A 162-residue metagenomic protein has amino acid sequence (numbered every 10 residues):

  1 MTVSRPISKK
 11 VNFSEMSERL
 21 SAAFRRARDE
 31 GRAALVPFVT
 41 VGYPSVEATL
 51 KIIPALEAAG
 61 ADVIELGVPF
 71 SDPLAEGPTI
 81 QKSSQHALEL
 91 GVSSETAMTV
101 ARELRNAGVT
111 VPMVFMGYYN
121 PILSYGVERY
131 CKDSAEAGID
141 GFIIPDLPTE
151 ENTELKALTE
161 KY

Functional and structural regions predicted by a protein language model:
T2-S4, K9-V36, A101-N106: N-terminal amphipathic alpha-helix/helix-capping segment at the start of soluble metabolic enzymes
M16-A27, S71-I80, V92-R102, I122-R129 (+1 more regions): Active-site-adjacent beta->alpha loops and helix N-cap segments on the catalytic face of soluble alpha/beta enzymes
E30-V36, G108-Y118, E160-Y162: Short beta-strand/loop segments at the ligand-binding rim of alpha/beta enzyme cores
R32, A58-A61, I139: A structural motif
L35-T49, V114-G126: Active-site mouth loops of central-metabolism enzymes
P37, L56, G67, S134: Conserved, mostly hydrophobic/aromatic
T49-I64: Short amphipathic alpha-helices and their capping/turn segments at secondary-structure boundaries
V63, Q81-I144: Active-site beta->alpha loop and helix N-cap motifs at the rims of alpha/beta catalytic domains
